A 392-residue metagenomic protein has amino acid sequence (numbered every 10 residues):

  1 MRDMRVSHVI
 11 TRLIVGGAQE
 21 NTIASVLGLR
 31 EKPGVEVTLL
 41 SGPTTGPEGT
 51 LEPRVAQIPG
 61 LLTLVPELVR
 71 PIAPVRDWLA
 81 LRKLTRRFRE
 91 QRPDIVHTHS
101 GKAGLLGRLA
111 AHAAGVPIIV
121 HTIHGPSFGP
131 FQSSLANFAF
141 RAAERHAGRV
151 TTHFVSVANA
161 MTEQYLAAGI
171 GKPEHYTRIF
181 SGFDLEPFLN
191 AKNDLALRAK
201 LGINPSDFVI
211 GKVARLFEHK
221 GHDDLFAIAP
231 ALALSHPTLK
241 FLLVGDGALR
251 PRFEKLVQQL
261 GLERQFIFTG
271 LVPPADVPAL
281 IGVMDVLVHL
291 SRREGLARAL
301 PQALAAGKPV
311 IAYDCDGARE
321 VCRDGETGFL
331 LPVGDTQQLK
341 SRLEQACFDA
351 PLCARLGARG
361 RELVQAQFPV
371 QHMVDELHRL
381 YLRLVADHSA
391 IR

Functional and structural regions predicted by a protein language model:
H8-R76, H175-Y176, A248: N-terminal strand-loop element at the rim of the active site of nucleotide-sugar-dependent glycosyltransferases
Q19-L27, F208, K212-A231, A248-K255 (+2 more regions): A conserved mid-protein helix/loop that constitutes part of the nucleotide-sugar donor-binding site
F88, L271-V272, A279-M284: Short alpha-helical donor nucleotide-sugar binding micro-motif in glycosyltransferases
A111, Q338, Q345, L352-Q367 (+1 more regions): A short, well-ordered alpha-helix in the C-terminal region of glycosyltransferases
V150-R178, F183-P187: A short, active-site helix/loop in glycosyltransferases that binds the activated sugar's phosphate group
R292: Aromatic "clamp/platform" in nucleotide-sugar-dependent glycosyltransferases that forms part of the donor/acceptor
P309-A312, C322: Short hydrophobic beta-strand element within catalytic cores of glycosyltransferases and related nucleotide-activated
D324-G325, F329-T336, Q345-P351: Conserved acidic donor-binding segment of nucleotide-sugar-dependent glycosyltransferases
